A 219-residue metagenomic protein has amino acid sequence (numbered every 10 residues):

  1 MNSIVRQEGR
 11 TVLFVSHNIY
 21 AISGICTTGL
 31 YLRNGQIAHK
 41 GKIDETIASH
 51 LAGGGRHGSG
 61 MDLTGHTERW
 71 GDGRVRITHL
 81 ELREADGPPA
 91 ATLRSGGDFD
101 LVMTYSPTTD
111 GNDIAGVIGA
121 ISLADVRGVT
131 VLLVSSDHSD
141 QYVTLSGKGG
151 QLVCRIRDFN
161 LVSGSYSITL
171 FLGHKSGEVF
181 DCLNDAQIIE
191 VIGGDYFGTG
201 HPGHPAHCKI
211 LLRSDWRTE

Functional and structural regions predicted by a protein language model:
M1-G9: Helical segment within the ABC ATPase nucleotide-binding domain
S16-H17: H-loop/switch region of ABC-family ATPase nucleotide-binding domains
Y20, G24-E219: Localized sequence-composition bias
